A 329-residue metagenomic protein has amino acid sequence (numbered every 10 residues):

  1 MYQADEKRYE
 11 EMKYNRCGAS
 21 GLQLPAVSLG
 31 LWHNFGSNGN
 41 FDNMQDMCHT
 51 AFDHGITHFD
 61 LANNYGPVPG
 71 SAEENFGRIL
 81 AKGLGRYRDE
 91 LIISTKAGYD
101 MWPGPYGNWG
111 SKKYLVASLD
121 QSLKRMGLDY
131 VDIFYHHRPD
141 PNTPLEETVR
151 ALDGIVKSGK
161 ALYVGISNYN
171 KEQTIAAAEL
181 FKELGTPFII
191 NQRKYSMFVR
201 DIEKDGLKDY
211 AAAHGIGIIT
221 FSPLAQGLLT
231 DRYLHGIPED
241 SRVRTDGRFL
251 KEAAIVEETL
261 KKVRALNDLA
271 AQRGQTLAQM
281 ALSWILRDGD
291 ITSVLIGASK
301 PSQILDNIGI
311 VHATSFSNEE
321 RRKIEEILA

Functional and structural regions predicted by a protein language model:
M1-L91, K157: N-terminal binding-site loop/beta-alpha segment at the start of enzyme catalytic domains that lines or forms
Y2-E11, T143-A329: Beta/alpha (TIM)-barrel catalytic core signal, keyed to glycine-rich beta->alpha loops juxtaposed to Asp/Glu that bind
G18-G36, S94-G107, Y130, Y135: N-terminal small/glycine-rich loop or linker at the start of catalytic domains across soluble metabolic enzymes
L22-V27, G55-T57, G85-L91, L128-D132 (+5 more regions): Short, well-ordered coil/turn segments that N-cap beta-strands
L29, L61, T95, I133-H136 (+4 more regions): Conserved beta-strand positions
G36-N40, N64-A72, D140-P144, K171-E172 (+1 more regions): Acidic-and-aromatic substrate-binding clefts and catalytic sites of carbohydrate-active enzymes
G39-A51, G110-R125, T174-A178: Short, acidic/polar
K124-T143: Active-site groove signature of glycoside hydrolases
